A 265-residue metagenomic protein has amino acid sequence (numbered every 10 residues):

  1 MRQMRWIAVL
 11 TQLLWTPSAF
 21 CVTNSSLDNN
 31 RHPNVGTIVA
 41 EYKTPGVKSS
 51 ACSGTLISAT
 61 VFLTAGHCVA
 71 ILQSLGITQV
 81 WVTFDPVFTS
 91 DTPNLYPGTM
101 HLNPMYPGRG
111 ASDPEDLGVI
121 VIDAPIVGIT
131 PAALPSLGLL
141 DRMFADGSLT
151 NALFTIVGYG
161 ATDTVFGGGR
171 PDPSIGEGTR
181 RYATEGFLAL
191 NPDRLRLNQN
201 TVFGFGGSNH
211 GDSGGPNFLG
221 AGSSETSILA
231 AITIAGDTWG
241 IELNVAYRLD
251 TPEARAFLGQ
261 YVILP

Functional and structural regions predicted by a protein language model:
M1-I7: Bacterial N-terminal signal peptides that target proteins for export
A8-V9, A19: Cleavable N-terminal signal peptides
V22, S26-I38, S50-F88, T99 (+2 more regions): C-terminal subregion of chymotrypsin/trypsin-like serine protease catalytic domains
V22-R31, T44, A70, L75-D146 (+1 more regions): Conserved catalytic-core segment of clan PA serine endopeptidases
K43-K48, T201, G207-H210: Short loop/turn motifs at secondary-structure junctions and domain boundaries
F62, C68-A70, P107, P125-G128 (+3 more regions): Solvent-exposed loop/turn segments at secondary-structure junctions within structured extracellular/periplasmic domains
D113-G207, N244-V245, T251-A256: Chymotrypsin/trypsin-fold serine protease catalytic domain
